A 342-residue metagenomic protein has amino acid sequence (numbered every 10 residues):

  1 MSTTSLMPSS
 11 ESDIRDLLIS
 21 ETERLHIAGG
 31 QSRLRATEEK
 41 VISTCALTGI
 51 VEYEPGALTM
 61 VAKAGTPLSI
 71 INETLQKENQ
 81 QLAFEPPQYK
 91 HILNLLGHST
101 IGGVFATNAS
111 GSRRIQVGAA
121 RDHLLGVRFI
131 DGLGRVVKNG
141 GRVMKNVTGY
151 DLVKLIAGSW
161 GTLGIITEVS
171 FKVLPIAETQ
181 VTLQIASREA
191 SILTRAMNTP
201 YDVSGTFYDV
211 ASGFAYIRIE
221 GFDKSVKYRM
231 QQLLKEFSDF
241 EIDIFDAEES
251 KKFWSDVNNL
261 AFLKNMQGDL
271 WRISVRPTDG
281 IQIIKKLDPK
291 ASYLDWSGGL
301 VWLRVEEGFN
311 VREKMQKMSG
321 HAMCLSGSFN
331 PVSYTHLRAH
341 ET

Functional and structural regions predicted by a protein language model:
S2-L25, T44-G97, F105, A109-R142 (+1 more regions): N-terminal glycine-rich flavin-associated loop
R35-L47: Glycine-rich loop at the start of a catalytic domain that most often binds anionic cofactors/ligands
N79-Q81, N198-V203, L234-E241, P289-S292 (+1 more regions): A common structural junction motif
A106, L125-Q267: C-terminal substrate-binding/cap subdomain adjacent to the FAD-binding core in PCMH-type and related FAD-linked
S187-T206, S274-P289, G308-R312: Short amphipathic alpha-helix segments
R218-E220, S274, R304-E306: Short hydrophobic/aromatic beta-strand micro-patches that form the beta-sheet surface supporting nucleotide- or nucleic
I281-S328: C-terminal hydrophobic structural anchor segments that stabilize assembly/packing rather than catalytic chemistry
T335-T342: Conserved small/polar residues in nucleotide/adenosyl-binding loops
